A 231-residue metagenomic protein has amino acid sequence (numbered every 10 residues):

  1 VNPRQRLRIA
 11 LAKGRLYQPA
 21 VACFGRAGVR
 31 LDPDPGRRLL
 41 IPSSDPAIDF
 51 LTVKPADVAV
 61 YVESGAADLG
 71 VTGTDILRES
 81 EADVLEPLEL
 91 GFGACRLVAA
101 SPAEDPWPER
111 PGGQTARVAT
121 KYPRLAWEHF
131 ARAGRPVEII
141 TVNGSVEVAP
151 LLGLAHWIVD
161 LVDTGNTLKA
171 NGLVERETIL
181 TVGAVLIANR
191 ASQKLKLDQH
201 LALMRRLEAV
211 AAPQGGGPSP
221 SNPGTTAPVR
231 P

Functional and structural regions predicted by a protein language model:
V1-P231: Domain-level signature for soluble enzymes in the chorismate/prephenate branch of the shikimate pathway
